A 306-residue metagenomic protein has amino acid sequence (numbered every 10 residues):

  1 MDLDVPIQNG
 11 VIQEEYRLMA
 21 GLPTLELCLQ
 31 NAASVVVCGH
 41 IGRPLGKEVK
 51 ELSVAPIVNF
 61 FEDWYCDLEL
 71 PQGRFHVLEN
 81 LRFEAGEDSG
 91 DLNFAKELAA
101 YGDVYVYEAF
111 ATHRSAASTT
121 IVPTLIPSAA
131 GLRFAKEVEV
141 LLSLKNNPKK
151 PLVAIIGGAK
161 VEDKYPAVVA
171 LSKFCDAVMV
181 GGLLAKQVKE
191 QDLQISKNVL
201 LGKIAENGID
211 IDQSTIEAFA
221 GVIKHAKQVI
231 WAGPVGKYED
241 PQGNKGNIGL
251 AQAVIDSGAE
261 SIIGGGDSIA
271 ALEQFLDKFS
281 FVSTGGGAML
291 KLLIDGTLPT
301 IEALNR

Functional and structural regions predicted by a protein language model:
M1-R306: Active-site loop-to-helix "anion-binding N-cap" substructures in soluble metabolic enzymes
